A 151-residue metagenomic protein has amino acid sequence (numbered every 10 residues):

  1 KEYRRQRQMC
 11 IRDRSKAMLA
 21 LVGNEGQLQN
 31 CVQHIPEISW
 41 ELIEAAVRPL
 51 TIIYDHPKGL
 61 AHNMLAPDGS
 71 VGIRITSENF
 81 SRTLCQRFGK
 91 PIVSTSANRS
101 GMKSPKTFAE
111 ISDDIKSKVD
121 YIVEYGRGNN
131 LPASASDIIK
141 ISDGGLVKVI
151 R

Functional and structural regions predicted by a protein language model:
K1-I11: Single conserved hydrophobic/aromatic residue that forms the stacking wall/gate of nucleotide- or nucleobase-binding
R5-Q6, V22, S94-N98: Beta-edge loop/turn motif
Q8, P36-W40, K58, F108 (+1 more regions): Glycine-rich, charged/polar anion/phosphate-binding loops that engage phosphate groups from diverse ligands
R12-P91: Ligand-binding beta-strand-loop-alpha-helix segment within the catalytic cores of soluble metabolic enzymes
E25, P57, A97-N98, R127-G128: Short, ordered loop/turn segments at secondary-structure junctions
R74-P105, S112-V119, V123-G126: An extended, acidic
S104-R151: Oxyanion/phosphate-interacting regions
